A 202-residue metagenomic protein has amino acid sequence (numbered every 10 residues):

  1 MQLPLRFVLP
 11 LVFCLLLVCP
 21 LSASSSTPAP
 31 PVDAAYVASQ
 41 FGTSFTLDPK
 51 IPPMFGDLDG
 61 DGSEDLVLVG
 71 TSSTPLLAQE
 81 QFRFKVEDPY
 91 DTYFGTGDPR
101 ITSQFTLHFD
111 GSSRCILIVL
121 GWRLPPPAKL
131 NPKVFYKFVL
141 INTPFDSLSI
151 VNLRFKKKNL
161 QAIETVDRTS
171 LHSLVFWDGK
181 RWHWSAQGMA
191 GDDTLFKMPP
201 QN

Functional and structural regions predicted by a protein language model:
M1-L5: N-terminal secretory signal peptides that target proteins for export/translocation
V8-P20: Bacterial N-terminal signal peptides
A23-N202: Beta-propeller-forming repeat regions
